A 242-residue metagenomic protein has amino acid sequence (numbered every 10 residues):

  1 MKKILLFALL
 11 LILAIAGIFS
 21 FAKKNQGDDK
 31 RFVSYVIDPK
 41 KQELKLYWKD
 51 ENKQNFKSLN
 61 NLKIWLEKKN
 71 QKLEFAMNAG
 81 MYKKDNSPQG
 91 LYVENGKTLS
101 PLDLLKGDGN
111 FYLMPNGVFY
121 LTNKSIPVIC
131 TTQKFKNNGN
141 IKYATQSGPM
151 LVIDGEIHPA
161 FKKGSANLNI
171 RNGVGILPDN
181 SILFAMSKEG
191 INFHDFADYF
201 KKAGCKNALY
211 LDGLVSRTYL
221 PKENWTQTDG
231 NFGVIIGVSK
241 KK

Functional and structural regions predicted by a protein language model:
L5-A8, L13-N110: Zymogen propeptides
K30, L113-P115, N167-R171: Short, surface-exposed coil-to-beta transition loops
S34, V118, G173: Short, surface-exposed charged micro-motifs
D38-K41, Y120-I126, I153-G155, I176-N180 (+2 more regions): Short acidic-glycine loop/turn motifs at beta-strand connectors
K49-K53, Q133-N137, M186-G190: Short, solvent-exposed aromatic-acidic interface loops
S87-F161: Active-site-adjacent helix-turn-beta-strand microarchitecture at beta-sheet edges that either contains or buttresses
Q89-L105, A160, G164-K206, R217-K242: Conserved, well-ordered active-site substructure
